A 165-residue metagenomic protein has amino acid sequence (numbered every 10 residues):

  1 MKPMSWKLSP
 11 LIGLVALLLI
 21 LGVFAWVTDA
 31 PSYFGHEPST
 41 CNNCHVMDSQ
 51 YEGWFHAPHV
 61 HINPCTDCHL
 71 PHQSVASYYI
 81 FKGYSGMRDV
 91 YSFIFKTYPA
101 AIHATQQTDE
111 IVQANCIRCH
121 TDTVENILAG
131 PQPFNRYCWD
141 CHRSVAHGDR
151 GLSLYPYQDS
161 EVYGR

Functional and structural regions predicted by a protein language model:
K2-R165: Short sequence/structural segments immediately N-terminal
